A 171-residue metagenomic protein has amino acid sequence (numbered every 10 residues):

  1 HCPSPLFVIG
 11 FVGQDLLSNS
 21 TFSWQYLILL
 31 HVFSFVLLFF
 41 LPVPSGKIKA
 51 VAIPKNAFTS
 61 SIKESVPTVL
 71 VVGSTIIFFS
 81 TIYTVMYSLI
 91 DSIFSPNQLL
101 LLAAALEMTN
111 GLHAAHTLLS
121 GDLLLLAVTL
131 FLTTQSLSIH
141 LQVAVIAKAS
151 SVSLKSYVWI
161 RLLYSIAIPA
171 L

Functional and structural regions predicted by a protein language model:
H1-L6, S60: Alpha-helical membrane-spanning segments of integral membrane proteins, especially the hydrophobic core of TM bundles
H1-P3, L27-V32, I77, T81 (+3 more regions): Transmembrane helix-bundle signature of multi-pass membrane transporters/permeases
L6, G10, H31-V36, L123-L171: C-terminal transmembrane helix pair
L6-F22: Transmembrane helix-loop junctions at the membrane interface of multipass transporters and ion channels
S18-S23, N56-S60, E64, T68 (+6 more regions): Membrane-helix interfacial "entry" motifs
W24-F94: Selected transmembrane alpha-helices and immediately adjacent juxtamembrane segments of polytopic inner-membrane
L89-S150: Extended, low-charge hydrophobic alpha-helical regions
